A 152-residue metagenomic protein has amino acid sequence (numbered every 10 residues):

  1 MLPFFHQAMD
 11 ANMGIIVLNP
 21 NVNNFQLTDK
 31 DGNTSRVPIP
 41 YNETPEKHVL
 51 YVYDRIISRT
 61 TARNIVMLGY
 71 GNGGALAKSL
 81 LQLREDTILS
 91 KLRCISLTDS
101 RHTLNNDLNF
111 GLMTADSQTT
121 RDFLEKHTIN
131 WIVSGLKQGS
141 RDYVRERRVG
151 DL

Functional and structural regions predicted by a protein language model:
L2-H6, D10, L18-R63: Alpha/beta-hydrolase active-site loop
G14: Residue-level detector of anion-binding/catalytic polar loops
N24-L27, A75, N105: Short catalytic/ligand-binding loop motif for oxyanion handling, primarily in non-cytosolic enzymes, centered on
I65-L68, I95: Conserved alpha/beta-hydrolase fold motif
M67-A77: Gly/Ala-rich beta-loop-alpha elbow adjacent to hydrolase catalytic centers
S79-L83: Active-site signature of alpha/beta-hydrolase-fold catalytic machinery across serine- and Asp/Cys-nucleophile hydrolases
R84-L152: The feature captures the conserved acid-bearing segment of alpha/beta-hydrolase catalytic domains
